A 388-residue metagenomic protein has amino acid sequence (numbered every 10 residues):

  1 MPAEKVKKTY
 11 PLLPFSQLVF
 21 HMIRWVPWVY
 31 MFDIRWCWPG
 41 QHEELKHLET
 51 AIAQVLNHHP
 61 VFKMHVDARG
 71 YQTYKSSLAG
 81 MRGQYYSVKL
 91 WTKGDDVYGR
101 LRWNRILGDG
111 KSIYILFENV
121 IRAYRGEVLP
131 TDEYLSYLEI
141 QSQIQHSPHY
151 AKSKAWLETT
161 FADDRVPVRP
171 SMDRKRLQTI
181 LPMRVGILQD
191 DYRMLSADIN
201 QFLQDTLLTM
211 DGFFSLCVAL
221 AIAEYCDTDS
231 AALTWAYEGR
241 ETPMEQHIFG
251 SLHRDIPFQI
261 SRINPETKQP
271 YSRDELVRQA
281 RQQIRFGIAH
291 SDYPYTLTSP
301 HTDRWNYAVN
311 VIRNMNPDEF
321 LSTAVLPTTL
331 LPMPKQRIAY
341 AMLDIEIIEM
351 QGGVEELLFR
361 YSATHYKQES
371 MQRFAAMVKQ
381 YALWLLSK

Functional and structural regions predicted by a protein language model:
M1-P27, E49-L78, Q84, E133-V185 (+1 more regions): Short amphipathic alpha-helices and their capping loops
E4-K5, T9-P11, F15, V88-S136 (+1 more regions): Active-site-proximal acidic secondary-structure segment that organizes catalysis
V6-K8, I23-I34, E49, H59-V61 (+4 more regions): His-Asp-centered acyl/peptidyl-transfer active-site segments
L45-L56, F117, S196, N200 (+6 more regions): Short amphipathic alpha-helical segments
E49-W103, L107-K111, E118, R122 (+3 more regions): Acyl-thioester-dependent condensation/acyltransferase catalytic cores
H59, K63, I113-V120, D229-A236 (+3 more regions): Extended, hydrophobic beta-loop-alpha segments that form or line the acyl/peptidyl-thioester binding and transfer paths
V66-D67, R100-L101, G212-L216, A232-A236 (+2 more regions): Short beta-strand segments
